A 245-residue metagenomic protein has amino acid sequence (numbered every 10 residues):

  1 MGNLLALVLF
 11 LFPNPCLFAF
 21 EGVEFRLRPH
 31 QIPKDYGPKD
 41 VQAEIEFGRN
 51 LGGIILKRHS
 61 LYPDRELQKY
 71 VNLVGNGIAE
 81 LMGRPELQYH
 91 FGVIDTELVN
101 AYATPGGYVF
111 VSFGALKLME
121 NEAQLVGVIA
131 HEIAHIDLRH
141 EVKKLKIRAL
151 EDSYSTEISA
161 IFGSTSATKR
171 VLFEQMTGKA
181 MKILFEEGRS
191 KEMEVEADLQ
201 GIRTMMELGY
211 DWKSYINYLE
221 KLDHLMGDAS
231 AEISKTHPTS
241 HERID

Functional and structural regions predicted by a protein language model:
M1-L4: Positively charged n-region of N-terminal signal peptides that target proteins for export
A6-L7, C16-L17: Cleavable N-terminal signal peptides
L17-D245: A Zn2+-metalloprotease active-site environment signal
